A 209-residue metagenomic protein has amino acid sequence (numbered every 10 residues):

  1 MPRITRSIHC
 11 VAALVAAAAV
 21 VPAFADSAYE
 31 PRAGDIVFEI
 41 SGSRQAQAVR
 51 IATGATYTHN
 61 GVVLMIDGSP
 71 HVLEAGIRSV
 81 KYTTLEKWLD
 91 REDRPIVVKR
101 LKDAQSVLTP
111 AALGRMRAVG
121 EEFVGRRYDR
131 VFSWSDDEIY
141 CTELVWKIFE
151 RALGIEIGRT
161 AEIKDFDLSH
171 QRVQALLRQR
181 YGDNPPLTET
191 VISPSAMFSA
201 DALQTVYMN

Functional and structural regions predicted by a protein language model:
M1, A16, I51-G54: Short, solvent-exposed secondary-structure boundary motifs
M1-V11: Bacterial N-terminal signal peptides that target proteins for export
R6, P22-A23: Intrinsic disorder/low-complexity segments, especially N-terminal tails and targeting/processing regions
C10-A19: Bacterial N-terminal signal peptides
A23-N209: Cysteine-nucleophile amide-bond enzymes
